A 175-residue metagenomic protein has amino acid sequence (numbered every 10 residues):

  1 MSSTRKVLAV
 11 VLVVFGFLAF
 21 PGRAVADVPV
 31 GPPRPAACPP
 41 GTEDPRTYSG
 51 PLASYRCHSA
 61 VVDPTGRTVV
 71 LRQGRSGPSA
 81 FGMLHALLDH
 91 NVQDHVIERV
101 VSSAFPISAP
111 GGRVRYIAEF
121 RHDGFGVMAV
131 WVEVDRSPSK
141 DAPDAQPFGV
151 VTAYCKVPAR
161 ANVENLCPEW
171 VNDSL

Functional and structural regions predicted by a protein language model:
S2-L175: Ribonuclease/tRNase effector modules and their secretory precursors
